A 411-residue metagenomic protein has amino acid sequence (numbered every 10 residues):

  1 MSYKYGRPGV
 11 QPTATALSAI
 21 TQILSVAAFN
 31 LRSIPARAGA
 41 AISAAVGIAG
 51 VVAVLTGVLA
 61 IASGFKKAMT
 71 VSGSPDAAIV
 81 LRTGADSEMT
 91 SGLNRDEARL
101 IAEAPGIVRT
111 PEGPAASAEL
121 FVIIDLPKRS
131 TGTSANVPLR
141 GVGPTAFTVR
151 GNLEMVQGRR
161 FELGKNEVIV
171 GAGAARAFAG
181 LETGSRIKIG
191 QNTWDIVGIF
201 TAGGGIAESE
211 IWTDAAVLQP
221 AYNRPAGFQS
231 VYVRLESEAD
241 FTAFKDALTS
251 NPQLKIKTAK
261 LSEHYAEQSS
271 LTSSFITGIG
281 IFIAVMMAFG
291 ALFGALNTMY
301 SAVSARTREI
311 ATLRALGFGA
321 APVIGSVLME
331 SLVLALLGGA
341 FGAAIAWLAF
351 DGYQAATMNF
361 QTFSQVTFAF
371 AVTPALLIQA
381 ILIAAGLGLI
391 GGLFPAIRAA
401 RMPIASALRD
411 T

Functional and structural regions predicted by a protein language model:
S2-A53: N-terminal Sec/SRP start-transfer signal
I20-L31, I42, L261, Y265 (+4 more regions): Alpha-helical membrane-protein architecture signal
A38-F65, S273-E309, L332-F341, G386-I390: Hydrophobic alpha-helical transmembrane segments of multi-pass inner-membrane transport and secretion
A49, A53-P138, Q157-R159, G164 (+2 more regions): Hydrophobic, regular-secondary-structure patches
F65-A68, G203, S237-F293, A302-S304 (+2 more regions): Peri-transmembrane interface segments
A116-I123, T133-T145, G151-V217, R224-A226: Hydrophobic secondary-structure segments that place a key small or acidic residue at a functional site
Y300, A305-Q354, Q379-L387, P395: Transmembrane alpha-helical interface segments in multi-pass membrane proteins
A340-I381, L393, I397, R401-M402 (+1 more regions): Short helix-loop junctions at transmembrane helix boundaries
